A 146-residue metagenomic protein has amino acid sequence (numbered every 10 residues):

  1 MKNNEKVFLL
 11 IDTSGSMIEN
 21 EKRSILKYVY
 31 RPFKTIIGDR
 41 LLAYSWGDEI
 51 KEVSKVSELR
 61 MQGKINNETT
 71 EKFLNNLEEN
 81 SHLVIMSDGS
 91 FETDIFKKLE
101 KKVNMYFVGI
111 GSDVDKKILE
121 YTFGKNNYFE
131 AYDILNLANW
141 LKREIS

Functional and structural regions predicted by a protein language model:
M1-N4, R143-S146: Short, Lys/Arg-enriched, disordered terminal segments
K2-K55, T70, E79-M86: Von Willebrand factor
E21, S57-I65, G89-E144: VWA/integrin I-like adhesion module and closely mimicked acidic/polar interface patches used
F33, R40, Q62-G63, S146: N-terminal low-hydrophobic presequence detector
T35, N76, Y121-T122: Solvent-exposed polar/charged
T35-D39, T70-F73, I110-D113, D133-N136: Short, surface-exposed, polar/charged, turn-prone segments marking secondary-structure boundaries
Q62-N75: A short, well-structured beta->alpha microelement
